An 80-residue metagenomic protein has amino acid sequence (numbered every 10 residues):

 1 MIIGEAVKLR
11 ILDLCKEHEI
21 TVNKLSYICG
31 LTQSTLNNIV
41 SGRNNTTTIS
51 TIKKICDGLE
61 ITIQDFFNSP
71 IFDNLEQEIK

Functional and structural regions predicted by a protein language model:
M1, N38, F67-K80: Short, charged recognition helix plus adjacent turn of helix-turn-helix-like nucleic-acid-binding domains
M1-I20: A short, Lys/Arg-rich alpha-helix, primarily the initiator
L12, N23, K53: Residues within the helices of the helix-turn-helix
C15, S26, C56: The alpha-helix within a helix-turn-helix
L31-T46: Recognition helix of helix-turn-helix/homeodomain-like DNA-binding domains that insert into the DNA major groove
R43-D57: Short, basic-rich loop-to-helix N-cap that marks the start of a DNA-contacting helix
